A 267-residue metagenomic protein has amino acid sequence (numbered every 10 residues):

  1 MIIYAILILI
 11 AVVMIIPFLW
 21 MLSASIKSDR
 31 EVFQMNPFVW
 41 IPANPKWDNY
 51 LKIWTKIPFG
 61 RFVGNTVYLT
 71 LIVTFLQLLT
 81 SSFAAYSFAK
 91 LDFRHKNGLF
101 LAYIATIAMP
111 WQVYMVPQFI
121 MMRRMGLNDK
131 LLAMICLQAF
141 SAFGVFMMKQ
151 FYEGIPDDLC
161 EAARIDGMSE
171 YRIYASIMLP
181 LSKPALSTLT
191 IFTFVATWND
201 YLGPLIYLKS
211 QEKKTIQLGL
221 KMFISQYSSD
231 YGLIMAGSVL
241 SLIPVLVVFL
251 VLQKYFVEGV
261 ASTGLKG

Functional and structural regions predicted by a protein language model:
I3-G267: A structural signal for multi-pass alpha-helical bundles of membrane permease subunits that mediate small-molecule
